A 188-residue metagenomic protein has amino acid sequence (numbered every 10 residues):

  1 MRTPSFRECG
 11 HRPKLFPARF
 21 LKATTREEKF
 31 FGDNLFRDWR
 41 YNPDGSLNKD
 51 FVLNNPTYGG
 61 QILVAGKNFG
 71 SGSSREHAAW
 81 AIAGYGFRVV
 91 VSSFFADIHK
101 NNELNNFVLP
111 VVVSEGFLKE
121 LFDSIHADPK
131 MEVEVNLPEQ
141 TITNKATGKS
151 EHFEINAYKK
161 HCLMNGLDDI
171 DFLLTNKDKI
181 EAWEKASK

Functional and structural regions predicted by a protein language model:
M1-G66, G70-K188: Cytosolic catalytic domains that perform sulfur/thiol-centered chemistry
